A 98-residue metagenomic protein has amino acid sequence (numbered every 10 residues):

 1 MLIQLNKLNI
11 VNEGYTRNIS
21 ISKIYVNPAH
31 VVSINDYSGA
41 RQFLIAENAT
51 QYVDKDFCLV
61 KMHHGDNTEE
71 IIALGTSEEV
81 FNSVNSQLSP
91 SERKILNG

Functional and structural regions predicted by a protein language model:
M1-G98: Eukaryotic intrinsically disordered, low-complexity regulatory linkers and tails enriched in Ser/Thr/Pro
